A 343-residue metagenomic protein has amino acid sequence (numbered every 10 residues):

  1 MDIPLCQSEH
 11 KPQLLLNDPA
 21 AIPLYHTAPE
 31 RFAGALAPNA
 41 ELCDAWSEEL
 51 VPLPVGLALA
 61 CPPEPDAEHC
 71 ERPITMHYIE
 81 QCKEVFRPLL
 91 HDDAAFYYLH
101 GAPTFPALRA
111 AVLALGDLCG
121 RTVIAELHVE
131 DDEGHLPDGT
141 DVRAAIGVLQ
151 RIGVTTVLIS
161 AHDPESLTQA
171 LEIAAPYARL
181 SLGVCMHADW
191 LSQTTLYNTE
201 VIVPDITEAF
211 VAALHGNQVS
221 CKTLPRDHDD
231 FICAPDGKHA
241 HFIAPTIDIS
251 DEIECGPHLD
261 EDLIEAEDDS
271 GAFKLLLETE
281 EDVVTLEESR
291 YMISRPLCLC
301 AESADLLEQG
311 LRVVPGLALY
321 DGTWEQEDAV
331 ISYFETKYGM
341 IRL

Functional and structural regions predicted by a protein language model:
M1-L343: Domain-level signal for soluble alpha/beta catalytic cores
